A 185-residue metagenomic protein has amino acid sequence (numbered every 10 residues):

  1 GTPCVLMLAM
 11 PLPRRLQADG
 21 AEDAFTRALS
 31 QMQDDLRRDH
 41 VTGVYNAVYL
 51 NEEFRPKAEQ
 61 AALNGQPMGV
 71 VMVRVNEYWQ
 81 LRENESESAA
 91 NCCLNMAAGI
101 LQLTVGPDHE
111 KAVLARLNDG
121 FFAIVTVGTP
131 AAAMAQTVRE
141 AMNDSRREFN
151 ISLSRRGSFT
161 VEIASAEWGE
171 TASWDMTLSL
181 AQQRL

Functional and structural regions predicted by a protein language model:
T2-H40, Y45-E59, D108-E110: Signal-transducing coiled-coil linker helices
L6-Q17, R155-E162, L178-L185: Regulatory/sensor and coupling segments of signal-transduction and defense proteins
P11-R15, V75-N76, T129: PAS/PAC or PAS-like capping segment
E22-D23, G128-R139, N143, N150-R156 (+1 more regions): Catalytic-core segments of nucleotide cyclases and related cyclic-nucleotide turnover enzymes
R37, G43-A58, A62-V70, N76-L103 (+3 more regions): Conserved long alpha-helical elements within nucleotide-processing catalytic cores of c-di-GMP signaling and class III
M72-R74, V125-T126, A166-E167: Conserved beta-strand segments of the P-loop GTPase G domain that flank and frequently precede/overlap
A98-A132, R147-S154: Conserved helix-loop-beta segment at the catalytic/binding core of cyclic-nucleotide signaling proteins
F122, V161-S165: A structural signal for short, well-ordered beta-strand segments
